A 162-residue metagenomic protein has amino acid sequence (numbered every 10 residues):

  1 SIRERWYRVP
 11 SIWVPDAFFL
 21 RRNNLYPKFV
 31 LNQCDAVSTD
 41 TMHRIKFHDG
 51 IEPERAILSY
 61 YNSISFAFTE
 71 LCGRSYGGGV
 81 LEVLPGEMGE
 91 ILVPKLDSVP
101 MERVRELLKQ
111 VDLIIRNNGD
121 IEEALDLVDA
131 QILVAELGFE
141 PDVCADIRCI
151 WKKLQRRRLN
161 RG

Functional and structural regions predicted by a protein language model:
S1-L113: Polybasic, glycine- and aromatic-enriched phosphate-binding surface used to engage nucleic acids
D97-G162: Non-catalytic DNA-recognition/assembly elements of restriction-modification systems
